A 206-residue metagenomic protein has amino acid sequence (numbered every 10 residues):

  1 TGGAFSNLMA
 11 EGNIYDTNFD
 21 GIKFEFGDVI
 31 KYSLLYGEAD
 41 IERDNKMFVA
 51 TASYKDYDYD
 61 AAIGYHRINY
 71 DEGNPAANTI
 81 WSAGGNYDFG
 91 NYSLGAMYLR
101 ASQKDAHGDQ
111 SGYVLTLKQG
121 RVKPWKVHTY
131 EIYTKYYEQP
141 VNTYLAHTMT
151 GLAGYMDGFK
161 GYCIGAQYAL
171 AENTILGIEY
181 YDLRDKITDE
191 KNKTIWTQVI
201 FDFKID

Functional and structural regions predicted by a protein language model:
T1-I63, Y113-A146: Outer membrane beta-barrel
D58-D60, Y65-D206: Outer-membrane beta-barrel pore domains
